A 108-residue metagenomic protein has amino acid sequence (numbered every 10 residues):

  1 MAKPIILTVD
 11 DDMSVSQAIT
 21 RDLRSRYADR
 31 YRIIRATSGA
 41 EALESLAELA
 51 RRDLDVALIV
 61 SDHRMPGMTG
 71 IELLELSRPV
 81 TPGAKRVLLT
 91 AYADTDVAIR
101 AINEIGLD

Functional and structural regions predicted by a protein language model:
K3, D29-R30, L54-L58, V80-K85: His-Asp phosphorelay/catalytic-motif detector in bacterial-type signaling
L7-T8, V60-D62: Active-site T/S-Asp motif of two-component receiver
D12-A18: Short acidic/polar segment at the start of the alpha1 helix of CheY-like receiver
T20, R26, R35-L58: Acidic, metal-coordinating helix/loop segments flanking the phosphotransfer/catalytic sites of two-component signaling
A47-L54, L76-G83, E104-I105: Conserved phosphotransfer cores of two-component systems
M65: Receiver (REC) domain active-site loop signature in two-component systems and cognate sites in sensor histidine kinases
M68-E72, P79, A93-D108: Alpha4 helix (beta4-alpha4-beta5 surface) of REC/receiver domains from two-component response regulators
